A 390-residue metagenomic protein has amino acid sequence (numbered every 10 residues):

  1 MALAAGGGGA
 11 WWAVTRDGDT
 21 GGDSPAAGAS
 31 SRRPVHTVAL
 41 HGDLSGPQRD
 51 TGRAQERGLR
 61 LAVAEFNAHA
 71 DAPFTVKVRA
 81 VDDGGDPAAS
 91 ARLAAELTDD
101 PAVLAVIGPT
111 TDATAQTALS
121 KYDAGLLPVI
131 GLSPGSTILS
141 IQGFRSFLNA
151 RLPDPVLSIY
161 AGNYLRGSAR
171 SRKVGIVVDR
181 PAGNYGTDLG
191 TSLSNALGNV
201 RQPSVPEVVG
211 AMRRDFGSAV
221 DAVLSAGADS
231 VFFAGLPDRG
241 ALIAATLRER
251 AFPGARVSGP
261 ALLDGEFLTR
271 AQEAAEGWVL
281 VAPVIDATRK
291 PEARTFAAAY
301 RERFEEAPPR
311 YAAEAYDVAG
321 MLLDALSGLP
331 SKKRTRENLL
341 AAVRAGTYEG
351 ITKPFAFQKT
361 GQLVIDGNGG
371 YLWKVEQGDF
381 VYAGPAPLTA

Functional and structural regions predicted by a protein language model:
A27-R60, H69, V81-P87, P181-G186 (+2 more regions): Extracytoplasmic "Venus flytrap"
A54, A70-I141, A211, A241: Beta-alpha junction/loop-to-helix N-cap segments that form part of ligand/metal-binding clefts
S90, N149-V174, D215-F216, G240 (+3 more regions): Hydrophobic alpha-helical segments within soluble ligand-binding/sensing domains
L97-T111, V129-L132, G175-V178, G227-I243 (+2 more regions): Periplasmic-binding protein-like
Y122, L189-V281: Extracellular/periplasmic bilobed ligand-binding domains
S146-V208: An alpha-beta-alpha
L247-Y316, L329-P330, A386-A390: Extracellular/periplasmic periplasmic-binding protein-like sensory domains
R303-A312, D324-F380: Segments of small-molecule ligand-sensing domains
